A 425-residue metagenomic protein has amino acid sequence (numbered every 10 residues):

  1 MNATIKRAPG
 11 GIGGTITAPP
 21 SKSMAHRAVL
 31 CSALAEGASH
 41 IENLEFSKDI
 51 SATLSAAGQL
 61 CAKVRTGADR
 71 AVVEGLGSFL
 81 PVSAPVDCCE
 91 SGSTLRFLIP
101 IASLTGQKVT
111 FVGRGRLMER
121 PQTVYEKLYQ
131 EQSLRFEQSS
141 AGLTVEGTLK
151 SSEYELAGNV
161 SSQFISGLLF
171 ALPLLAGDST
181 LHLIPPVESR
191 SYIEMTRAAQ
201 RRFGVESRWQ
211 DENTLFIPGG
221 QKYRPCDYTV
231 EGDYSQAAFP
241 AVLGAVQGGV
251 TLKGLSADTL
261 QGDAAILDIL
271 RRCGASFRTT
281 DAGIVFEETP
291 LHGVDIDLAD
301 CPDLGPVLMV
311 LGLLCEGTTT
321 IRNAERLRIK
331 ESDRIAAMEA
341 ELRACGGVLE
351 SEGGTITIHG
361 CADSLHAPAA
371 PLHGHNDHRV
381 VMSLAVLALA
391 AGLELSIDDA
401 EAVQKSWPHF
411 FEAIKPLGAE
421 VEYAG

Functional and structural regions predicted by a protein language model:
M1-G425: Short, structured segments at the rim of ligand-binding sites
